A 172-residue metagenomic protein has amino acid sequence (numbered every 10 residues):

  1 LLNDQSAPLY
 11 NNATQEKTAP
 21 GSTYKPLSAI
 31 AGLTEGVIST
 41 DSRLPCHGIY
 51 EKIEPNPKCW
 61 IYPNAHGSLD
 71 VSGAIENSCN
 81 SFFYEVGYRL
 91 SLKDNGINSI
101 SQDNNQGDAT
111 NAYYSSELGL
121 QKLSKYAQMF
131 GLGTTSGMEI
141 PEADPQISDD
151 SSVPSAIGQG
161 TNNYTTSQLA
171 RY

Functional and structural regions predicted by a protein language model:
L1-S22, L27-R171: Beta-lactam-recognizing serine transpeptidase/beta-lactamase-like catalytic domain environment
